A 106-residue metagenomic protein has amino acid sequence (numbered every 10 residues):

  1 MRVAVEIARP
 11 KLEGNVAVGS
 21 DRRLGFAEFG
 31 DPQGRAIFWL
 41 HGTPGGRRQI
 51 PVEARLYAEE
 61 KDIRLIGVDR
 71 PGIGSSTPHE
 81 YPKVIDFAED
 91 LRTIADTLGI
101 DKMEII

Functional and structural regions predicted by a protein language model:
R2-E28: N-terminal cap/lid segment of alpha/beta-hydrolase-fold proteins
N15, G42-G45, Y81-K83: Short, flexible loop segments at the rims of nucleotide/cofactor-binding pockets, characterized by
V18-S20, P32, G99: Short loop/turn positions at the edges of beta-strands in beta-sheet-rich folds
R22-S75: Conserved HGGG/HGGXW glycine-rich cap/lid loop of the alpha/beta-hydrolase fold
H41-G42, T77-H79, D101-K102: Short, contiguous strand/loop micro-motifs
P71-I85: Glycine-rich "HGGG/HGxG" loop immediately N-terminal to the catalytic nucleophile of the alpha/beta-hydrolase
D86-E104: Conserved acidic catalytic loop of the alpha/beta-hydrolase fold
